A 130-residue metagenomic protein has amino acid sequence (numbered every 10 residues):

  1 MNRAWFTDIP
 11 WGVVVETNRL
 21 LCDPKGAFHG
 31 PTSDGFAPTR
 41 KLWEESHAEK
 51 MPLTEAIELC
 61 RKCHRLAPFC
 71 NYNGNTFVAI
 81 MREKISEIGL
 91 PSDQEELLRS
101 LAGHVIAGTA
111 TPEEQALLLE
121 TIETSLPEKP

Functional and structural regions predicted by a protein language model:
M1-P130: FIC/Doc superfamily catalytic core
